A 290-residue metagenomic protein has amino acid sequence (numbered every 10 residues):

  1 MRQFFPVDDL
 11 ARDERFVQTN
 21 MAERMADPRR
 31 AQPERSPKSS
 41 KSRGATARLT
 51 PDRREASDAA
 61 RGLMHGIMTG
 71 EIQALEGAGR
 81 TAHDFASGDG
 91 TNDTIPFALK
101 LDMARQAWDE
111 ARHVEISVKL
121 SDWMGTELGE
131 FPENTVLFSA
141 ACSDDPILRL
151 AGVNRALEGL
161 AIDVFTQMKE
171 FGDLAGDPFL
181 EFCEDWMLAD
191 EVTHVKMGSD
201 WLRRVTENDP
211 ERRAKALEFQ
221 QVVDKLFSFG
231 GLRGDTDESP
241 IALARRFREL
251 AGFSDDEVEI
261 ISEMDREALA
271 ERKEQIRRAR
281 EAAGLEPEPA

Functional and structural regions predicted by a protein language model:
M1-A290: Non-heme di-metal
